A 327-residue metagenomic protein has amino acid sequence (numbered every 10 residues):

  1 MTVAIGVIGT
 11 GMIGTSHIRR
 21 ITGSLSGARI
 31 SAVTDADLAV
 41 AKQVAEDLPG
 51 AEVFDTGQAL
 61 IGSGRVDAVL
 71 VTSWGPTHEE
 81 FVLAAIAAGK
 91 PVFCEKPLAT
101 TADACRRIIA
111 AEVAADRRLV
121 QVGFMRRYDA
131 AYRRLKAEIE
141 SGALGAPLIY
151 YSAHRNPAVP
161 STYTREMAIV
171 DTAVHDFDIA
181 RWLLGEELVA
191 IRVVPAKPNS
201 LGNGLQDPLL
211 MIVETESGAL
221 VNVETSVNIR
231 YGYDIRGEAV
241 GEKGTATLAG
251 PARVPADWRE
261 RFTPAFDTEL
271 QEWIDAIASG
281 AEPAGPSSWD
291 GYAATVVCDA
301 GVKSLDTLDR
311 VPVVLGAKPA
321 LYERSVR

Functional and structural regions predicted by a protein language model:
M1, A68-L70, R106, V113 (+1 more regions): C-terminal helix-rich "cap/oligomerization" subdomain common to oxidoreductases
M1-L48: N-terminal Rossmann-like dinucleotide-binding module
G14, D55, F93-C94, T100 (+4 more regions): Hydrophobic residues in well-ordered beta-strands that form the structural core
S16, A36, Y233, E260-Q271 (+1 more regions): Active-site loop of classical SDR/Rossmann-like NAD(P)-dependent oxidoreductases, centered on the catalytic Tyr-X3-Lys
H17, L48-A111, S325-V326: Beta-loop-alpha module in the N-terminal Rossmann-like domain of NAD(P)-dependent dehydrogenases, especially those
P76, A99-V159: A contiguous active-site-proximal alpha/beta segment in oxidoreductase catalytic domains
G89, D116-R117, G142, G218 (+1 more regions): Glycine-centered short loops/turns at secondary-structure junctions
D171, H175-A252, D267-E282, D299-G301 (+1 more regions): Contiguous beta-strand/loop segments that form the cofactor/metal-binding neighborhood of enzyme cores
